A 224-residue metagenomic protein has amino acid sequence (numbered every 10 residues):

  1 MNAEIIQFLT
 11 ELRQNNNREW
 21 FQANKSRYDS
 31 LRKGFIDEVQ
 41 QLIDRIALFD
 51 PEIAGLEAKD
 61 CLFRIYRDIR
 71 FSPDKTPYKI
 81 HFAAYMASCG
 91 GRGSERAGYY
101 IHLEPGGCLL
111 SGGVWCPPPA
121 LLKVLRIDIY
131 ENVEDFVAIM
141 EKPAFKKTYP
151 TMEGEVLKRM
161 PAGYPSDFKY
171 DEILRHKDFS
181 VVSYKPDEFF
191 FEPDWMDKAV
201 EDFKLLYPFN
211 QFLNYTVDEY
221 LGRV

Functional and structural regions predicted by a protein language model:
M1-R13, R18, F35-I43, E134 (+2 more regions): Long, solvent-exposed, polar/charged low-complexity segments
N24-L31, V114, L125-I129, W195: Short histidine-centered catalytic/ligand-binding loop motif
K25, D29-D74: Gly/Pro-rich turn-and-neighbor structural signature
I69-S88, A138-V156: Soluble extramembrane domains of integral membrane proteins
R70-Y130: Aromatic- and glycine-enriched beta-alpha-beta binding-site module
G106-Y164: Compact, glycine/acidic-enriched structural inserts
